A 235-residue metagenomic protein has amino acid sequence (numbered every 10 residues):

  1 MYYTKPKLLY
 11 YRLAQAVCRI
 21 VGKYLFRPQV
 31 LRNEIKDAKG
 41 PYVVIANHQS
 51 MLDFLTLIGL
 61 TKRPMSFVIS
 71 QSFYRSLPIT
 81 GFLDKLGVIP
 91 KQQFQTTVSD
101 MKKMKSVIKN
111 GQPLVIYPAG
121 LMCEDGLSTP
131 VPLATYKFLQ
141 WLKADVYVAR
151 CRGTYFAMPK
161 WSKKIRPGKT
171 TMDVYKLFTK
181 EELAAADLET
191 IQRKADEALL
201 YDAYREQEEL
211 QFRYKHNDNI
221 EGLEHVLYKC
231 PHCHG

Functional and structural regions predicted by a protein language model:
Y3-K7, Y11, Q15, I20-K194 (+3 more regions): Soluble catalytic domains of membrane acyltransferases
P28, D202-A203: A general structural signal marking secondary-structure boundaries and capping sites
K194-D202: C-terminal alpha-helix
A203-R213: Charged, glycine-interspersed solvent-exposed loop segments at helix/strand-loop junctions that cap or gate access
N217-L227: Short, flexible, mixed-charge glycine/proline-rich loop motifs that serve as phosphate/nucleic-acid-contacting
L223, H232-G235: SAM-dependent methyltransferases
